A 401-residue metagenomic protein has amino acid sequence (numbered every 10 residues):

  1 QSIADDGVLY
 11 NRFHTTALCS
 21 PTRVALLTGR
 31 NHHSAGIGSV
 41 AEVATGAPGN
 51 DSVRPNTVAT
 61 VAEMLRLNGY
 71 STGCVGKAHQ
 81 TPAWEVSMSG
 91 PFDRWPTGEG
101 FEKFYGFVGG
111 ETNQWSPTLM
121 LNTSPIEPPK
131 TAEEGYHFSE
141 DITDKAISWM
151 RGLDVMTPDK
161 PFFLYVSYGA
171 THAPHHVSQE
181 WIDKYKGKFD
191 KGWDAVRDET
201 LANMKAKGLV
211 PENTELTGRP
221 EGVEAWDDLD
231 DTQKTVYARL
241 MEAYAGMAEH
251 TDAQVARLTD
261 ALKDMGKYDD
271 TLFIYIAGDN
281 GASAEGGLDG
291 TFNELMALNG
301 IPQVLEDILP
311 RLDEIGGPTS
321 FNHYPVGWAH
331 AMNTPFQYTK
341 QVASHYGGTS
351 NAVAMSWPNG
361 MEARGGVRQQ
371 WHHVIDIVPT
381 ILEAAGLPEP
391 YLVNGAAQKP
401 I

Functional and structural regions predicted by a protein language model:
Q1-I401: Formylglycine-dependent sulfatase
